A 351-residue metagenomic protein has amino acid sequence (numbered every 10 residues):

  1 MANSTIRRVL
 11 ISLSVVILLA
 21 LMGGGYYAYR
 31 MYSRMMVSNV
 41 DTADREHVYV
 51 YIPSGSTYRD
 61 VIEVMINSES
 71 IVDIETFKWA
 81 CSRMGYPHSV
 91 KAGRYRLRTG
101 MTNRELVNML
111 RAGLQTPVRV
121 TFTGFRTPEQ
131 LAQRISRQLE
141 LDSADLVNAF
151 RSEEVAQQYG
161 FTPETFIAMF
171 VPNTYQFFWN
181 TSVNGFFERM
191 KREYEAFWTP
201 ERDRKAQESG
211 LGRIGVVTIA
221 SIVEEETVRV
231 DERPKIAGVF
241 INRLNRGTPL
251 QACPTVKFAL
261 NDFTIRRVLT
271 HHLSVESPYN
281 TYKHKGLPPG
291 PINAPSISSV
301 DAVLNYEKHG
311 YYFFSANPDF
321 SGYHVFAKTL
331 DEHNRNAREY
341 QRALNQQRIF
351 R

Functional and structural regions predicted by a protein language model:
M1-S12, S54, N67-E69, Y95 (+4 more regions): Intrinsic structural disorder
A2-A43: N-terminal type II signal-anchor transmembrane helix that functions as the membrane-insertion/stop-transfer segment
I11-S14, F77, C81-V90, R233-F240: Solvent-exposed, charged interface segments at domain starts and junctions
I17-L21, V61, I222: Hydrophobic core
L18-L19, Y49, V118, A316: N-terminal hydrophobic or amphipathic segments with adjacent small-residue motifs that include Sec signal peptides
Y29-W198: Signal peptide-directed extracytoplasmic domains
T57, T121, Q133, L139-A144 (+2 more regions): Bacterial extracytoplasmic/cell-wall-associated proteins, especially those involved in peptidoglycan
